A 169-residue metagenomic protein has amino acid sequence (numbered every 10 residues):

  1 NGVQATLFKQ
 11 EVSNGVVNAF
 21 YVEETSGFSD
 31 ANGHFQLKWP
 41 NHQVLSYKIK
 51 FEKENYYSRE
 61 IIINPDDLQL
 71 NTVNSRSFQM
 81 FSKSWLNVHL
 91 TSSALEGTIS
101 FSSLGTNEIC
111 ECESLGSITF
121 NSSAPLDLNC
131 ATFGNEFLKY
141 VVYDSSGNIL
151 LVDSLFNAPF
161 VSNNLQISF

Functional and structural regions predicted by a protein language model:
N1, G33, S84-S93: A short, amphipathic beta-strand motif
N1-A19, S93-E113: Short, ordered, surface-exposed loop/turn motifs in non-cytosolic proteins
G2-Q4, S46-K48, W85, E96-S100 (+1 more regions): Exposed beta-strand and adjacent loop surfaces of beta-rich binding modules that mediate intermolecular recognition
N14-H34, I109-S122: Short, acidic Ser/Thr/Gly-rich low-complexity loop/linker segments typical of extracellular and cell-surface proteins
E23-S26, H34-Q36, E60-I62, S75-S77: Well-ordered beta-strand positions in beta-sheet-rich domains
Q36-S46, I118-K139: Short Pro-Gly-centered beta-turn/loop motif in secreted/extracellular proteins
H42-L68, V142-L151: A short, solvent-exposed loop/turn motif at the edges and junctions of modular extracellular/periplasmic domains
N64-K83, I149-F169: Extracellular beta-sheet/turn segments enriched in Thr/Pro/Gly and aliphatic residues
